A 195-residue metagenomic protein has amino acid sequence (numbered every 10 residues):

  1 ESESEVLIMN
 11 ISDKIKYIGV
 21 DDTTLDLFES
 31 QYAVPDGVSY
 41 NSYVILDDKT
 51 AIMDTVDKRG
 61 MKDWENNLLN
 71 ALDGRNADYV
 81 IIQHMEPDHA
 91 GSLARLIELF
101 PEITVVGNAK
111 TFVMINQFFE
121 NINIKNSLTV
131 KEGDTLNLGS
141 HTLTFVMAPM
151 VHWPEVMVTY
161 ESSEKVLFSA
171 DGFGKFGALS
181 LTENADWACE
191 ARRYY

Functional and structural regions predicted by a protein language model:
E1-I8: Short, Lys/Arg-enriched N-terminal segments with co-localized hydrophobic residues within the first ~10-30 amino acids
I8-L68, V158-E161, K165-S169: Conserved beta-strand hairpin/beta-sheet module of binuclear metal-dependent hydrolase folds, prominently
N10-D13, G107-V156: Metallo-beta-lactamase
F28-A33, V56-K58, I82-H84, L143-P149: Short, flexible loop segments at the rims of nucleotide/cofactor-binding pockets, characterized by
D48, R59-V106: Active-site metal-binding motif and surrounding structural segment of the metallo-beta-lactamase
D48-K49, A77, P101-E102, I124-K125 (+2 more regions): Short coil/turn connectors at secondary-structure junctions
M85-A90, F112-I115, H152-W153, G174-G177: Active-site environment of divalent metal-dependent phosphoester hydrolases
T142-Y195: Metallo-beta-lactamase
